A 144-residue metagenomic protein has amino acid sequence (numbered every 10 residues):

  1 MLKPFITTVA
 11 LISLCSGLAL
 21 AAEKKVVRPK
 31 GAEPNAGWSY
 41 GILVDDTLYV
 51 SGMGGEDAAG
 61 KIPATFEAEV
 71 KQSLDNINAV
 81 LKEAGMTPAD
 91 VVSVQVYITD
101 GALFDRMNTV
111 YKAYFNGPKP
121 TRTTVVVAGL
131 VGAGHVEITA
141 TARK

Functional and structural regions predicted by a protein language model:
L2-D75, A79-V92, I98-K144: N-terminal presequence-like segments and the immediate start of the first folded domain
